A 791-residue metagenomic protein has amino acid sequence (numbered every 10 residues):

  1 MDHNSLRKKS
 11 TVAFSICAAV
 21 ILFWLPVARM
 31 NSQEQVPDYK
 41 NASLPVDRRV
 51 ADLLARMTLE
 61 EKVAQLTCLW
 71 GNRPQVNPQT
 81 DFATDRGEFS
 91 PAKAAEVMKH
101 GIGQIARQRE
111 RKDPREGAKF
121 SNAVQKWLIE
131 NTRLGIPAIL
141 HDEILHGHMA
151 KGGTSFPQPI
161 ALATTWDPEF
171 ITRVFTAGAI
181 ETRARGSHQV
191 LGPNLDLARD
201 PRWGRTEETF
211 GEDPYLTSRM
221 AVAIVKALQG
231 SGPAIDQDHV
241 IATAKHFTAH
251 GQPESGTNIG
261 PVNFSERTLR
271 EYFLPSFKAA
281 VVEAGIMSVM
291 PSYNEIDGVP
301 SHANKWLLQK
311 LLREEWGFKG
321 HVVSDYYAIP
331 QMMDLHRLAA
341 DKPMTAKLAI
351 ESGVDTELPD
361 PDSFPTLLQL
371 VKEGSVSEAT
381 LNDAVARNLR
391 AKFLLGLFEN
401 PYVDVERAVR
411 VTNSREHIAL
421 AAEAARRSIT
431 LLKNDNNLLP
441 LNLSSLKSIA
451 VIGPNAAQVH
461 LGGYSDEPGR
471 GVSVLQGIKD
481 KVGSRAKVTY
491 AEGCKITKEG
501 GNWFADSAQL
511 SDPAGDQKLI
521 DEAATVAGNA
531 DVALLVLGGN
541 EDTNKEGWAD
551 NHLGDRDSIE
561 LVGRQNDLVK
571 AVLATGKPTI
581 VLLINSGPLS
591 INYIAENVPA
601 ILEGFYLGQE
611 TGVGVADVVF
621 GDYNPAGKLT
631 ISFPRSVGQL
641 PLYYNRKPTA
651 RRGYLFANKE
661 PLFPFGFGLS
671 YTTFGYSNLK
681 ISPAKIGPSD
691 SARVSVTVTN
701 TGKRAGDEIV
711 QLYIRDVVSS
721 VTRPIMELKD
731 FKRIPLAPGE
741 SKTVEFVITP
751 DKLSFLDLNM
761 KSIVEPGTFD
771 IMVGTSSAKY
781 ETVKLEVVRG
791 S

Functional and structural regions predicted by a protein language model:
D2-C17: Bacterial N-terminal signal peptides that target proteins for export
A13, A19-W24, A28, V788: N-terminal non-cleavable signal-anchor helices
L22-P750, S754, P766-S777: Glycoside hydrolase catalytic-domain context in secreted enzymes
D757-N759: Flexible, membrane-facing loop/turn or short amphipathic-helix motifs that contact lipid bilayers or gate lipid-binding
S762-V764: Surface-exposed, short loops/turns at beta-strand junctions within beta-sandwich domains
K779-S791: Short beta-strand elements
